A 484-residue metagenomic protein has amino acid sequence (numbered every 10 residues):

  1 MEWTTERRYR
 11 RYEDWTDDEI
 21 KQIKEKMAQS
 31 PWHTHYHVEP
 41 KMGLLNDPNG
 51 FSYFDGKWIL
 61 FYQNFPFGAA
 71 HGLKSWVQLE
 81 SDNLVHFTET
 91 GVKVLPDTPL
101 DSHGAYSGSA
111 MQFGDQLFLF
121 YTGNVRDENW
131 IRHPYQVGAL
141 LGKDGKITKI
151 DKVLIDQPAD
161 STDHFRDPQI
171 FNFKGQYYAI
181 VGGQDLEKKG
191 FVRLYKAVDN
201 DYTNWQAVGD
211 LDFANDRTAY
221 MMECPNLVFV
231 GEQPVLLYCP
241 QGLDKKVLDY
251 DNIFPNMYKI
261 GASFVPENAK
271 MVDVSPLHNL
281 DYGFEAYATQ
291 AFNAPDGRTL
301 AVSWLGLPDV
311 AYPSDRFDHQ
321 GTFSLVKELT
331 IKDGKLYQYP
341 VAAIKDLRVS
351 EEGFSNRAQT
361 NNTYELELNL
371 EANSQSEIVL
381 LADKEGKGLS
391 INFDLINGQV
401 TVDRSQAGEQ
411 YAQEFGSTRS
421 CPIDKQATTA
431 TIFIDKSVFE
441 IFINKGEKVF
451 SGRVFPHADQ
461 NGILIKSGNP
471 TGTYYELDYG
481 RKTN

Functional and structural regions predicted by a protein language model:
M1-H103, S107, M111-D167, N172-T218 (+4 more regions): Beta-rich carbohydrate-recognition and catalytic domains
W3, I20, N256-N484: Beta-rich accessory regions
